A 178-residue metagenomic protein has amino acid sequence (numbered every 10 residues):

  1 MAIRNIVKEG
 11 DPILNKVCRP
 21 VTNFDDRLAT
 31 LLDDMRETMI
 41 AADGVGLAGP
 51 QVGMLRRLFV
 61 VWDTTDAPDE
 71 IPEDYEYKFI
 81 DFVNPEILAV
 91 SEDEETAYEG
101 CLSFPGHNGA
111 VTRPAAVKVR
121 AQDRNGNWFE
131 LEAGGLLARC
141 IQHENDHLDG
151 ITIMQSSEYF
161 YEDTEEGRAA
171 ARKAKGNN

Functional and structural regions predicted by a protein language model:
M1-N178: Active-site rim/adjacent substrate-binding subdomains
